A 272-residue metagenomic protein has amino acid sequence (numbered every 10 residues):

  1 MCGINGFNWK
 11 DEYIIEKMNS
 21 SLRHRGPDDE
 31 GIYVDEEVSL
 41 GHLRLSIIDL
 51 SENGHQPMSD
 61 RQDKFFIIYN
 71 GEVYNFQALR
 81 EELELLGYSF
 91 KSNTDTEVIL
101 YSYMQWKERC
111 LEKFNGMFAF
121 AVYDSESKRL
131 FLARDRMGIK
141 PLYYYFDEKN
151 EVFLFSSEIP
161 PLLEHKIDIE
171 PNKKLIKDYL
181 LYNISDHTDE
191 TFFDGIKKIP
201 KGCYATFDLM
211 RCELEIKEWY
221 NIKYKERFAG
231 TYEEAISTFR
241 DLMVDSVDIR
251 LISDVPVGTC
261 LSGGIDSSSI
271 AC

Functional and structural regions predicted by a protein language model:
M1-C272: Cysteine-centered catalytic environments shared across enzyme families
